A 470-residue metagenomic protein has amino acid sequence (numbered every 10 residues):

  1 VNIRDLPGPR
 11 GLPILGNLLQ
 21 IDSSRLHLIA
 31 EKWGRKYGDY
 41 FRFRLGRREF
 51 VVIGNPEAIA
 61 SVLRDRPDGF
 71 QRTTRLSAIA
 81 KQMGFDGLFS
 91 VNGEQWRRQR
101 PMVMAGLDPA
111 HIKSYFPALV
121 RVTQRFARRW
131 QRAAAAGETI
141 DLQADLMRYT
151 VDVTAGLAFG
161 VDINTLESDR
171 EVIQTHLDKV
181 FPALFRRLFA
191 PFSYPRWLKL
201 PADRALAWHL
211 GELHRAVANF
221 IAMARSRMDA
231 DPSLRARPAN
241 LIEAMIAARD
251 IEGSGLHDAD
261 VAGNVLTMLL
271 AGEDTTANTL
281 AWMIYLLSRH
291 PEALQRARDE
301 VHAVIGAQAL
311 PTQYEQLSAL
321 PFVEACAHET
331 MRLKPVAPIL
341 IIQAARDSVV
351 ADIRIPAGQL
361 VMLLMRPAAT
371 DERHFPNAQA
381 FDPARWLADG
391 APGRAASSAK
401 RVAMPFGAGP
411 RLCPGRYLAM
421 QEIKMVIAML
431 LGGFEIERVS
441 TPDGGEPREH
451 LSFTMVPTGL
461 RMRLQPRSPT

Functional and structural regions predicted by a protein language model:
R4-R35, G46-E49, P56-A60, T74-F159 (+7 more regions): Cytochrome P450 catalytic-domain helical core, especially the substrate-recognition surface and oxygen-activation
P13, L19, D108, H209-L280 (+4 more regions): Conserved cytochrome P450 catalytic core segment spanning the I/J/K helices
N17-G38, R215, N219, Q308-A351 (+1 more regions): Conserved cytochrome P450 K-helix E-x-x-R motif and the immediately C-terminal K′/meander segment
T150, T154, F159, L213 (+8 more regions): Central I-helix of cytochrome P450 enzymes
F159-R170, E435-P442: Short conserved catalytic/interaction loops centered on acidic-Pro-aromatic/His motifs
P291-A293, R416-P457: Cytochrome P450 heme-binding "Cys pocket" and the immediately downstream C-terminal segment
L363-G393: Conserved cytochrome P450 K-helix/beta-meander segment immediately N-terminal to the heme-binding cysteine loop
